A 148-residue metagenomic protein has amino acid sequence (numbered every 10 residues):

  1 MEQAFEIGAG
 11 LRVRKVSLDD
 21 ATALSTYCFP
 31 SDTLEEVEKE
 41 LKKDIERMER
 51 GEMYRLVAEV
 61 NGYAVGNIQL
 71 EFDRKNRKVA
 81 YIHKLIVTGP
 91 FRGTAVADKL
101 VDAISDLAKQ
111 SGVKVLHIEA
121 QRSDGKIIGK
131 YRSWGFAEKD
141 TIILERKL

Functional and structural regions predicted by a protein language model:
M1-E6, S133, A137, I142-L148: Terminal substrate-recognition subdomain of acyl/acetyltransferases
A4-H83, V101, E138-K139: Acetyl-CoA-dependent GNAT
V16, L85-V87, A120: Hydrophobic adenine-recognition pocket in adenosine-nucleotide-binding enzymes
Y27-P30, L107, K130, W134: Alpha-helical interaction/dimerization surfaces of two-component signaling modules
V87, G93-D106, S133: Conserved acetyl-CoA-binding loop-helix of GNAT-fold acetyltransferases
D98, R122-D140: Conserved active-site alpha-helix within GNAT-family acetyltransferase domains
A108-A120: Conserved GNAT acetyl-CoA-binding A-motif
I118-I127, E145-L148: Conserved beta-strand-loop-alpha-helix junction that forms the acyl-donor binding cleft
